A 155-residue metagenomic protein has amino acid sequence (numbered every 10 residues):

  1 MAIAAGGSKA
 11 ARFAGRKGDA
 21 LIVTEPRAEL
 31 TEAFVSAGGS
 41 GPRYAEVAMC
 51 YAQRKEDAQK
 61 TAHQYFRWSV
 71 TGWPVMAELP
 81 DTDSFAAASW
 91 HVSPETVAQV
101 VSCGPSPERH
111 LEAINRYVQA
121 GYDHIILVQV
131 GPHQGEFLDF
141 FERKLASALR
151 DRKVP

Functional and structural regions predicted by a protein language model:
M1-P155: Active-site-adjacent structural elements that line small-molecule/cofactor binding pockets in enzymes
